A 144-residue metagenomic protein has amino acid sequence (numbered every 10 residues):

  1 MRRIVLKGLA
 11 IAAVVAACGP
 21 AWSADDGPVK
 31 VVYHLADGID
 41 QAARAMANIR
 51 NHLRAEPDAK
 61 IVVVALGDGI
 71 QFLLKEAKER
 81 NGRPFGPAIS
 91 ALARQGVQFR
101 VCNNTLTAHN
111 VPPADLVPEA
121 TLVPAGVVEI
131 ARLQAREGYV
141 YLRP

Functional and structural regions predicted by a protein language model:
R2-A10: N-terminal export leaders
A10-I11, A21-W22: Cleavable N-terminal signal peptides
W22-P144: Secreted/extracellular ectodomain signature
